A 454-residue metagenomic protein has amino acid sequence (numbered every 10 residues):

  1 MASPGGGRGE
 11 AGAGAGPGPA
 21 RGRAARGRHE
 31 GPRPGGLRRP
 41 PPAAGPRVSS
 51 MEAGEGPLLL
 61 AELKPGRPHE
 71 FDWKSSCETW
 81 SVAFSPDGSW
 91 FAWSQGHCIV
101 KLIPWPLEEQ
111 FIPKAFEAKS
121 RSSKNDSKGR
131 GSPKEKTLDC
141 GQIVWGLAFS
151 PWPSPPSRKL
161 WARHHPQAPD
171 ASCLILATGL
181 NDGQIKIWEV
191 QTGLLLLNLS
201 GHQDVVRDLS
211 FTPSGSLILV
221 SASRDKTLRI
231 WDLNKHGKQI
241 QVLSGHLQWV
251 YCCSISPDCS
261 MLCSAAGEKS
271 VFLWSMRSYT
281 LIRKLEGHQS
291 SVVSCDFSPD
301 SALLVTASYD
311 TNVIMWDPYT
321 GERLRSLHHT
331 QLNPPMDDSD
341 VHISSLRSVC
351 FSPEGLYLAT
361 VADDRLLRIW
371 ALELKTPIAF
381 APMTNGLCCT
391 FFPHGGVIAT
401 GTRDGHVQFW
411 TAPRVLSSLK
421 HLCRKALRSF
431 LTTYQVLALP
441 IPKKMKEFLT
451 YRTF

Functional and structural regions predicted by a protein language model:
A2-G12, R21-S81, L107-T137, I143 (+3 more regions): Intrinsically disordered, low-complexity acidic/Ser/Thr/Pro-rich linker and tail segments in large eukaryotic scaffolds
F71-T79, A118-R121, T137-V144, S200-V206 (+4 more regions): WD40/WD-repeat beta-propeller blade N-cap
A83-G88, F149-P153, Q167-C173, S210-S216 (+4 more regions): Loop/turn segments within WD40 beta-propeller blades
F91, L176, I218-L219, L262 (+3 more regions): Hydrophobic beta-strand positions that form the internal "hydrophobic ladder" of WD40/Gbeta-like beta-propeller blades
S94-H97, G179-D182, S221-D225, S264-E268 (+3 more regions): Conserved strand-to-loop turn within each blade of WD40 beta-propeller repeats
V100-W105, I185-W188, L209, L228-D232 (+4 more regions): WD40-repeat beta-propellers
H394-F454: Cullin-RING E3 adaptor/co-adaptor recruitment helices
